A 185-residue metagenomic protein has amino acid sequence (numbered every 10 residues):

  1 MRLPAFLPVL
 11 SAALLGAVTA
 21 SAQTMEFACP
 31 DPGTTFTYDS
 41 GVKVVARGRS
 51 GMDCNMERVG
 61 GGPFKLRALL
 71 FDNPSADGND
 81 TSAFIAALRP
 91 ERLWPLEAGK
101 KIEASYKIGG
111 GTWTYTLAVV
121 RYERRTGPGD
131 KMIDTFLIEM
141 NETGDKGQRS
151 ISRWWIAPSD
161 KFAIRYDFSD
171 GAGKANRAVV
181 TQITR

Functional and structural regions predicted by a protein language model:
M1-A5: Positively charged n-region of N-terminal signal peptides that target proteins for export
F6-P8, V180: Short helix-onset patch at the extreme N-terminus, typifying the N->h transition of secretory signal peptides
P8-A17: Bacterial N-terminal signal peptides
L10, S40-V42, L88: Prokaryotic Sec-type signal peptides and long signal-anchor helices with extended Leu/Ile/Val-rich h-regions
V18-A22: Sec/Tat signal peptide C-region and signal peptidase I cleavage site
Q23-G78, W94-R185: Acidic, serine/threonine-rich low-complexity disordered tracts
N79-L88: Acidic/charged, solvent-exposed loop-and-adjacent secondary-structure segments enriched in E/D, K/R, S/T, and G/P
